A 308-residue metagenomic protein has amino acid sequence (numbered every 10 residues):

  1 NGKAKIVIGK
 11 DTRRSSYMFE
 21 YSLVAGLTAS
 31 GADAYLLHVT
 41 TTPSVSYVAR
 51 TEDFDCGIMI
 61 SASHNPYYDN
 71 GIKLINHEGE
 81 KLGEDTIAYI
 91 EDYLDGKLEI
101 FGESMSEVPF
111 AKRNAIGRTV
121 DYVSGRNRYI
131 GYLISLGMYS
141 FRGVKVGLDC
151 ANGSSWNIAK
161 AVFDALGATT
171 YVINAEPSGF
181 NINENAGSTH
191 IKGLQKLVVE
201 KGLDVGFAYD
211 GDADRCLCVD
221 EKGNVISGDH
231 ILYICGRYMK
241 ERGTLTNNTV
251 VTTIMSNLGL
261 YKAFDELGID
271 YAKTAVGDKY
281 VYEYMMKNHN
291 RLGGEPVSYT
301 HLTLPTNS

Functional and structural regions predicted by a protein language model:
N1-A25, A29-S30, T119-V144: An N-terminal, well-structured beta->alpha segment
K5-D69, A161-V219: N-terminal small/polar loop signature for handling phosphorylated ligands or for N-terminal nucleophile
V7, C56, V146-G147, V251: Conserved beta-strand elements of the Class I
A34-V39, M59-I60, L148, V172-N174 (+6 more regions): General beta-strand structural signal in soluble alpha/beta enzymes
N70-K201: Gly/Ser/Thr-enriched, mixed-charge loops and adjacent short helices that form phosphate/oxyanion-binding elements
L74-H77, L217-E221: Short beta-strand-to-turn element immediately C-terminal to the catalytic PLP-Schiff-base lysine in fold type I
A88-I130, S135, K222-G294: Proline/glycine-rich low-complexity loops and linkers
T300-T306: Conserved small/polar residues in nucleotide/adenosyl-binding loops
